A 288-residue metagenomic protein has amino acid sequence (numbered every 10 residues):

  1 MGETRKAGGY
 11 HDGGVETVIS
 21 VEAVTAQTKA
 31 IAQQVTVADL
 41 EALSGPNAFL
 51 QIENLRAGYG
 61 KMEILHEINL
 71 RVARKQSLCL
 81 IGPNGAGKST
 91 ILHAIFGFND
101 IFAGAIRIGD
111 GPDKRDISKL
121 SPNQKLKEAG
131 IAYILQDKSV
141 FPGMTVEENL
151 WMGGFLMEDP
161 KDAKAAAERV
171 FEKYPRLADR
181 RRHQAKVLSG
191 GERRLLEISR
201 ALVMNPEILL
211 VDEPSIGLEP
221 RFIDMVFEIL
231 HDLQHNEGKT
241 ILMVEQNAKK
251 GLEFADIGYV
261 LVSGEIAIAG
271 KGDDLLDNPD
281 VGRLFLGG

Functional and structural regions predicted by a protein language model:
G60, L78, D100, V146-A165 (+3 more regions): ABC-type ATPase nucleotide-binding domains, specifically the catalytic core motifs of the NBD
I81-P83: The feature captures the beta-strand-to-loop junction immediately N-terminal to the Walker
F96: Helix-to-loop junction immediately C-terminal to a conserved catalytic motif
A105-L126: ABC ATPase NBD Q-loop/coupling interface
Q184-L188: Conserved ABC ATPase signature
A201-L202: ABC ATPase C-loop
I223-G238: Helical segment within the ABC ATPase nucleotide-binding domain
